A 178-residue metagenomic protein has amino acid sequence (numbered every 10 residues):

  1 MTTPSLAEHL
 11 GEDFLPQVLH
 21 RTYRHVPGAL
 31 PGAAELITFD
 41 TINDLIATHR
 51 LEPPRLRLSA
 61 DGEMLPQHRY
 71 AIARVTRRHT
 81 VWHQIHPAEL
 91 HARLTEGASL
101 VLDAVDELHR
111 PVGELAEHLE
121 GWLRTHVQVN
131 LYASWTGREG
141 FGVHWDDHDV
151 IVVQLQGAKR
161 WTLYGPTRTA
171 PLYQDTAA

Functional and structural regions predicted by a protein language model:
M1-Q17, G32-A178: Active-site region of the double-stranded beta-helix
R24-P31: Short amphipathic
